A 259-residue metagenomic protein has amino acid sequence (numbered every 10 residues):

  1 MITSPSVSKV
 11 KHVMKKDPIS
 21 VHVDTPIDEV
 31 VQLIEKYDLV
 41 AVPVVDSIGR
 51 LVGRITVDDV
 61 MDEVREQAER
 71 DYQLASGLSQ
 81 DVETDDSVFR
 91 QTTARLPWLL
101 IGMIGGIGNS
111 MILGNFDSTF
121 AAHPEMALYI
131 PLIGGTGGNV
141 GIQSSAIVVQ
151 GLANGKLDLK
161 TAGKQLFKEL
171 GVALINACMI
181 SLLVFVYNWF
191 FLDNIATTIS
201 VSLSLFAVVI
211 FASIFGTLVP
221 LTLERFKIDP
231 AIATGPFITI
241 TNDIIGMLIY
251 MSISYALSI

Functional and structural regions predicted by a protein language model:
M1-A127: Cytosolic regulatory modules rich in charged/polar residues
Q67-I214, L218-I232, P236-I240, I249-I259: Alpha-helical transmembrane segments and their membrane-interface boundaries that form or gate the permeation pathway
I244-I245: Active-site His/Glu-centered metal-binding helix of metallohydrolases
